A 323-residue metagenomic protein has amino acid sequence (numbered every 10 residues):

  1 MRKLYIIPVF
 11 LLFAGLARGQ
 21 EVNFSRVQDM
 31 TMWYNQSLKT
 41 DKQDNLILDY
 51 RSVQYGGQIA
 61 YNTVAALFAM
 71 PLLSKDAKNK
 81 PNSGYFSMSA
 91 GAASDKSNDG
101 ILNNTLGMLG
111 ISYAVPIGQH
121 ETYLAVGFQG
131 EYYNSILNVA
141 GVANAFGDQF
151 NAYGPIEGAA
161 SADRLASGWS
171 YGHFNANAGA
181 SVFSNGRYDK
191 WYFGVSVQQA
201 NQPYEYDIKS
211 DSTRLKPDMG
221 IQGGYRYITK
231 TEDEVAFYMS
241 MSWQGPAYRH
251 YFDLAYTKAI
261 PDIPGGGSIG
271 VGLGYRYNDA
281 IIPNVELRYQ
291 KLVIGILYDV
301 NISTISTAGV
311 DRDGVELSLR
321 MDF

Functional and structural regions predicted by a protein language model:
M1-L4, Q119: Positively charged n-region of N-terminal signal peptides that target proteins for export
L4-F13: Sec-dependent N-terminal signal peptides
F13-A14, S210: Single-residue recognition of alpha-helix boundary sites
G15-G19: Sec/Tat signal peptide C-region and signal peptidase I cleavage site
Q20-F323: Subset of outer-membrane beta-barrel
